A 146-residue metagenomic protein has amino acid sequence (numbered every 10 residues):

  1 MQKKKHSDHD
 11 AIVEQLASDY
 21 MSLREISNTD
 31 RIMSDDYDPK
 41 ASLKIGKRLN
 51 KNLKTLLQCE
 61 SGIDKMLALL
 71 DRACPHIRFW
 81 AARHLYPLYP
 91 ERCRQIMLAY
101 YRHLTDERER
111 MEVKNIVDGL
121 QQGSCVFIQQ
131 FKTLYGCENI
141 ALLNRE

Functional and structural regions predicted by a protein language model:
M1-V13, A141-E146: Eukaryotic intrinsically disordered, low-complexity regulatory tails and linkers enriched in charged/polar residues
Q2, Q15-E25, D36-Q58, F79-L88 (+2 more regions): Structural detector for internal amphipathic alpha-helices that build alpha-solenoid repeat scaffolds
E14-A17, Q58-L69, P90-R102, C125-K132: Amphipathic alpha-helical scaffolding segments comprising HEAT/armadillo-like alpha-solenoid repeats
T29, M33-S34, M66, E138 (+1 more regions): Alpha-helical scaffold segments
L67-E91: Mid-chain, well-packed structural core segment of small domains
A73-C74, T105-R108: Short inter-helical turns and helix N-cap capping residues of alpha-solenoid HEAT/ARM repeat scaffolds
F127-L143: Acidic/histidine-enriched, glycine/proline-rich intrinsically disordered or flexible terminal extensions
